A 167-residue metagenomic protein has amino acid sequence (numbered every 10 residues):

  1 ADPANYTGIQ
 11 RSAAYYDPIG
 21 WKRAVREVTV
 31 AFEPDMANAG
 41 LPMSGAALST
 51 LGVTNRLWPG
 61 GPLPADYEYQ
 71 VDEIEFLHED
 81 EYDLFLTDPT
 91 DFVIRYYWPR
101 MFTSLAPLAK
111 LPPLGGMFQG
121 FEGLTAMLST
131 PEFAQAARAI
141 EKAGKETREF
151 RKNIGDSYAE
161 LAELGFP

Functional and structural regions predicted by a protein language model:
A1-P167: Catalytic cores of TIM-barrel enzymes
